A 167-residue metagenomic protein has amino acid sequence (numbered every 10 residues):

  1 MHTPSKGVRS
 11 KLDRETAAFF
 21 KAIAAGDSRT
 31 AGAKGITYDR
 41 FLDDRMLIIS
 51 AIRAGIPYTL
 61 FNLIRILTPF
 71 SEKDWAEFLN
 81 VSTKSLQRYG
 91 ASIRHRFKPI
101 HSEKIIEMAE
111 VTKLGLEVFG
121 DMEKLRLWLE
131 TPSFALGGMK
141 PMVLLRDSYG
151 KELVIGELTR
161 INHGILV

Functional and structural regions predicted by a protein language model:
M1-V167: Non-transmembrane "mature" sequence context
